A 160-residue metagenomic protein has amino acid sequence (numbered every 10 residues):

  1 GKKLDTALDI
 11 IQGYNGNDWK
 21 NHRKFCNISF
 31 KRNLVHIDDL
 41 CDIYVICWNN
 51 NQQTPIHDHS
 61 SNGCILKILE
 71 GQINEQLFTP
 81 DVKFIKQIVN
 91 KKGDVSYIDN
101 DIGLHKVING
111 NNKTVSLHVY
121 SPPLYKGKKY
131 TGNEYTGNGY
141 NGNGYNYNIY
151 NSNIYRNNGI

Functional and structural regions predicted by a protein language model:
G1-K20: N-terminal leader/capping segments at the start of a protein or of a new domain
N15-N17, K128-N153, N158: Asparagine/serine/threonine-enriched low-complexity, disordered tracts, especially those forming N-linked glycosylation
H22-Q52: A short glycine-rich, His/Asp/Glu-containing loop-to-beta-strand
N50, S61-T79: Glycine- and acidic-residue-biased ligand/ion/polar-headgroup-sensing regions
P55-S61: Histidine-centered catalytic micro-motifs
I65, L77-N109: Short acidic-glycine-tyrosine-enriched beta hairpin
I65, N111-K126: A short hydrophobic beta-strand segment most commonly corresponding to one strand of the jelly-roll/cupin
N90, H105, L117-P123, G132-Y135 (+1 more regions): Acidic, Ser/Thr/Gly/Pro-rich intrinsically disordered interaction regions
